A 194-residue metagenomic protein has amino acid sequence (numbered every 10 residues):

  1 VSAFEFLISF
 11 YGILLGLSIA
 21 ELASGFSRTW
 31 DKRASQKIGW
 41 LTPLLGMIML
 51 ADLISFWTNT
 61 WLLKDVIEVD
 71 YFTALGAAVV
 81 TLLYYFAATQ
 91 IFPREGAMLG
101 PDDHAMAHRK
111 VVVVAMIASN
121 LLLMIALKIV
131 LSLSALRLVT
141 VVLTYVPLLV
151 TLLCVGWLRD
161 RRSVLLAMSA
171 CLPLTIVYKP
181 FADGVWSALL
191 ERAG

Functional and structural regions predicted by a protein language model:
V1-S18: Hydrophobic transmembrane alpha-helical segments in integral membrane proteins
R28-L41, K64-V69, G96-A107, V155-A167: Membrane-interface helix-boundary motifs at transmembrane edges
A34-I48, V139-V142: Loop-to-helix transition at the N-terminal end of transmembrane alpha-helices
W40-L63: A generic, lipid-embedded transmembrane alpha helix
L44-L45, V164-I176: Central hydrophobic cores of alpha-helical transmembrane segments in multi-pass integral membrane proteins
A74-Y145: Membrane-proximal helix-loop-helix units in multi-pass membrane proteins
V177-G194: Juxtamembrane boundary at the C-terminal end of a transmembrane helix
